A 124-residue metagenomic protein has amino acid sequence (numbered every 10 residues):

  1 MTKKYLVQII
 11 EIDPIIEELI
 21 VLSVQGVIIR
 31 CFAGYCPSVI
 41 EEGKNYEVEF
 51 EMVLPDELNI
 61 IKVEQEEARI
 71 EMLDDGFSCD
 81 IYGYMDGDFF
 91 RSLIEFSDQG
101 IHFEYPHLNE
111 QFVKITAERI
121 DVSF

Functional and structural regions predicted by a protein language model:
M1-P14, Q65-F89, I115-A117: Structural detector for short beta-strands of small beta-barrel domains
L6, L19-V21, E47-E49, Y82 (+1 more regions): Beta-strand secondary-structure signal
I9, L58-I60, I70, F90 (+2 more regions): Generic preference for hydrophobic/aromatic residues in regular secondary structure cores
I10-P14, E49-D56, A117-S123: Short, charged beta-turn/beta-strand-edge "cap" motif at the junction between a beta-strand and an adjacent loop
I12, V21, S38, L73-D75 (+1 more regions): Generic marker of residues within folded, mature protein domains
I16-K62: Acidic (E/D-rich), amphipathic helical modules within compact regulatory domains
Q25-I40, R91-V122: Beta-strand/loop nucleic-acid-binding surfaces
E42-E51, P55, D75-F77, Y82 (+2 more regions): Intrinsically disordered, low-complexity regulatory/interaction regions
